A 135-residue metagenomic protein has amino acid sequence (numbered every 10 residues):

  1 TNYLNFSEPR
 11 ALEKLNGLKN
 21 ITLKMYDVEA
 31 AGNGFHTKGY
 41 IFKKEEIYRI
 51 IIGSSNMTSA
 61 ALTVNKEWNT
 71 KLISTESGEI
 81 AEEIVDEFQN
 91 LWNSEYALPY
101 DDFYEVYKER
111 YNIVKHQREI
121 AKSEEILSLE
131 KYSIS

Functional and structural regions predicted by a protein language model:
T1-S135: PLD/PLD-like phosphodiesterase catalytic module centered on the HKD motif
